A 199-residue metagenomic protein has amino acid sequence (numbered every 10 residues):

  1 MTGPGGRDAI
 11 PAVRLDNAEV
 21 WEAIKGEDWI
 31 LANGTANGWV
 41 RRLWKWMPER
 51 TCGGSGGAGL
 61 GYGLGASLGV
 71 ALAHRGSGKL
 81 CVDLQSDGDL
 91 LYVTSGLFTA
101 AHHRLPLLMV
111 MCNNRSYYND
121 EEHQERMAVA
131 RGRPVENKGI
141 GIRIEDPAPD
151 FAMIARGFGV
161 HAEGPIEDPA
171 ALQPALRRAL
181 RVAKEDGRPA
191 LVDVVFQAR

Functional and structural regions predicted by a protein language model:
M1-A32, V135-N137, D150, I154 (+2 more regions): Phosphate/pyrophosphate-binding active-site segments
M1-H74: Active-site diphosphate/adenylate-binding microenvironment
V20, G69, D87, A100 (+4 more regions): Hydrophobic, well-ordered secondary-structure elements that form the walls of internal hydrophobic environments
E27-I30, E49-C52, K79-D83, P106-V110 (+2 more regions): Structural motif
N33-T35, G56, Q85-G88, T94-G96 (+5 more regions): Active-site proximal loops enriched in glycine and acidic residues that flank catalytic Cys/His/Asp and coordinate
G38, G59-G61, L90-L91, R115-N119 (+1 more regions): Short gly/pro/ser/thr-enriched loop/turn and capping motifs at secondary-structure boundaries
M47-E49, E125-V129, R181-V182: Short, hinge-like loop/turn segments at secondary-structure boundaries
A73-A148: Conserved thiamine diphosphate
